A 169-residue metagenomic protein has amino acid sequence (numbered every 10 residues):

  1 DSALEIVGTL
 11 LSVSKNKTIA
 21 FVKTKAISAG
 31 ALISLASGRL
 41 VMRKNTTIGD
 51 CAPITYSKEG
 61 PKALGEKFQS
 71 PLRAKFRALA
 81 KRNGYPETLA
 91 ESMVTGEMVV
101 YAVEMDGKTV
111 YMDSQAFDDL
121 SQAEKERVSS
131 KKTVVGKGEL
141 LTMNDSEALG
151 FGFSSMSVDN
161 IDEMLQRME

Functional and structural regions predicted by a protein language model:
D1-E169: Soluble extramembrane regions of membrane proteins in the secretory/endomembrane system
